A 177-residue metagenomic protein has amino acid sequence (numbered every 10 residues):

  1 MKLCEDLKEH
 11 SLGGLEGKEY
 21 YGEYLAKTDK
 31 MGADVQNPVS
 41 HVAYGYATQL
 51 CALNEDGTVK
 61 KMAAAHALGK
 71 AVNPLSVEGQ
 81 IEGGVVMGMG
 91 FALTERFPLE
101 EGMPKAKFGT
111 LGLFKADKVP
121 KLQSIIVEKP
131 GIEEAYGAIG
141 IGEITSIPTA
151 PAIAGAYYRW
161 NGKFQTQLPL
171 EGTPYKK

Functional and structural regions predicted by a protein language model:
M1-K177: C-terminal catalytic domains of large/alpha subunits in multi-subunit enzymes
